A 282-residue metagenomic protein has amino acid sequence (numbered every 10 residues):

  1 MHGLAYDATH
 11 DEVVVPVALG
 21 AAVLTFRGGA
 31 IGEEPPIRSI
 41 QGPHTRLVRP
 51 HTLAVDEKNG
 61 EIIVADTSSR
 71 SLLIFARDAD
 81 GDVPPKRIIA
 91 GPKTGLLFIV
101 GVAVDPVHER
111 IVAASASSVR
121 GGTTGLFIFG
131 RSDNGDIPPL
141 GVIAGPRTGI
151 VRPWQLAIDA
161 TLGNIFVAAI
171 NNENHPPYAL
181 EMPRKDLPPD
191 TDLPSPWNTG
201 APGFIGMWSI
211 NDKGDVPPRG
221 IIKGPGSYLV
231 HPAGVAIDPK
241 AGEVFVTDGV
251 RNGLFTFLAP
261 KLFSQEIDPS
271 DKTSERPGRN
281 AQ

Functional and structural regions predicted by a protein language model:
M1-H10, P43-N59, K93-R110, A116-R120 (+4 more regions): Beta-rich, blade/repeat-based domains predominating in secreted/periplasmic proteins but also intracellular
Y6-A8, V15-G20, V55-E57, I62-R70 (+6 more regions): Conserved beta-strand positions in repeat-built beta-propeller and related beta-rich domains
A22-T25, S71-I74, R120-F127, H175-E181 (+2 more regions): Structural motif
F26-E33, F75-D82, I128-D136, M207-D215 (+1 more regions): Short loop/turn segments immediately following beta-strands, especially the blade-tip and inter-blade linker loops
E33-G42, V83-G91, D136-G145, D215-K223 (+1 more regions): Beta-propeller fold detector
S115-R120, A168-G200, F257, L262: Short, conserved, GDST-rich strand-edge loop motifs in beta-rich repeat architectures
L126-G130, L187-I210: Beta-propeller blade signature
A233-Q282: Blade-level signature of beta-propeller repeat domains, shared across WD40, Kelch, NHL, RCC1 and BNR/Asp-box propellers
